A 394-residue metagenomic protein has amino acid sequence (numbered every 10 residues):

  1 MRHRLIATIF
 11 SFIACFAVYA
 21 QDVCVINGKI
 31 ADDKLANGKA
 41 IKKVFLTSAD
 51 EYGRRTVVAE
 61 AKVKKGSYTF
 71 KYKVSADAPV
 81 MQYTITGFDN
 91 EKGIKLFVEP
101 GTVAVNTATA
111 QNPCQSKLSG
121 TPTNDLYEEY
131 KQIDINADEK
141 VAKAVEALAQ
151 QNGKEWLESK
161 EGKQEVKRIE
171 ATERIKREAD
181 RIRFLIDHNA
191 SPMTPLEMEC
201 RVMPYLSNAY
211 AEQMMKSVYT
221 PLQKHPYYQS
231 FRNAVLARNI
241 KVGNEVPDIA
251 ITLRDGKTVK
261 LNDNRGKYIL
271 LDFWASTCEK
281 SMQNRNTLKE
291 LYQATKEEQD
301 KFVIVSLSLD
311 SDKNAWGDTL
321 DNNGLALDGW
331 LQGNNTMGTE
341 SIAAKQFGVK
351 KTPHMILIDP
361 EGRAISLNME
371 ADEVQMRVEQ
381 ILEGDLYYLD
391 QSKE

Functional and structural regions predicted by a protein language model:
M1-V25: Bacterial Sec-dependent N-terminal signal peptides
Q21-T172: A non-transmembrane, solvent-exposed segment enriched in polar/low-complexity residues
E91, V103-A104, A110-P113, K117 (+3 more regions): N-terminal targeting signals for export/organelle localization
Q229-L261, L331, R377-Y387, S392-E394: N-terminal "domain-start" segment that seeds a small globular fold
I249, P353-L367: A short, hydrophobic beta-strand/beta-hairpin element that forms part of a small beta-sheet core
R265-G266, F273-E290, S311: Conserved redox-active cysteine motifs that mediate thiol-disulfide chemistry, especially di-cysteine Cys-X(1-2)-Cys
Q283-L307, Q380-L386: Conserved helix-turn-beta segment immediately C-terminal to the redox Cys motif in thioredoxin-like folds
G317-P353: Short, internal strand/loop/helix patches that form the active-site neighborhood or redox-interaction surface
